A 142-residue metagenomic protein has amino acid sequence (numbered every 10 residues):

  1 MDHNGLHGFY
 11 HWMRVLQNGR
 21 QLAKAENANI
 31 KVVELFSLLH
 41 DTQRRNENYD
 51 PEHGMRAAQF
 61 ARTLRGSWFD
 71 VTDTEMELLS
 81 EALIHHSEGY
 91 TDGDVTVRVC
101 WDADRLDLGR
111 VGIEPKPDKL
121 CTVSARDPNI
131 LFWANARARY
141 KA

Functional and structural regions predicted by a protein language model:
M1-A28, L39, S67, H85-A142: Divalent metal-dependent phosphate-bond-processing catalytic cores, especially two-metal-ion Mg2+/Mn2+ enzymes that act
G5, E47-P51, F69: Short gly/ser-rich anion-binding loops that grip negatively charged ligand groups
F9, M13-L16, E34, D73-I84: Short, well-structured alpha-helical segments
V15, G19, E52-W68: An active-site-proximal "capping" alpha-helix that borders the catalytic cofactor pocket
I30-N48, H53, A57, S80-S87 (+1 more regions): His-Asp-centered metal-binding catalytic motifs of divalent-metal-dependent phosphohydrolases/nucleases
P51, M55, D73, E77 (+2 more regions): Short, amphipathic alpha-helical segments
